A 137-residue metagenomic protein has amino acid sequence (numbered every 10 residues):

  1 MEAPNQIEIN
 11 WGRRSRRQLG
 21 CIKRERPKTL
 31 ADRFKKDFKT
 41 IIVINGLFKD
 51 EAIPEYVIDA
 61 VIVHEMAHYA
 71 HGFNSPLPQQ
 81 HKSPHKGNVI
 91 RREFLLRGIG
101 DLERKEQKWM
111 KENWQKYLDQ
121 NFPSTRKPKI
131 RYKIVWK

Functional and structural regions predicted by a protein language model:
M1-A60, Y69-K137: Active-site-proximal or metal-binding-adjacent scaffold patches in catalytic folds
E65: Walker B catalytic acidic pair
